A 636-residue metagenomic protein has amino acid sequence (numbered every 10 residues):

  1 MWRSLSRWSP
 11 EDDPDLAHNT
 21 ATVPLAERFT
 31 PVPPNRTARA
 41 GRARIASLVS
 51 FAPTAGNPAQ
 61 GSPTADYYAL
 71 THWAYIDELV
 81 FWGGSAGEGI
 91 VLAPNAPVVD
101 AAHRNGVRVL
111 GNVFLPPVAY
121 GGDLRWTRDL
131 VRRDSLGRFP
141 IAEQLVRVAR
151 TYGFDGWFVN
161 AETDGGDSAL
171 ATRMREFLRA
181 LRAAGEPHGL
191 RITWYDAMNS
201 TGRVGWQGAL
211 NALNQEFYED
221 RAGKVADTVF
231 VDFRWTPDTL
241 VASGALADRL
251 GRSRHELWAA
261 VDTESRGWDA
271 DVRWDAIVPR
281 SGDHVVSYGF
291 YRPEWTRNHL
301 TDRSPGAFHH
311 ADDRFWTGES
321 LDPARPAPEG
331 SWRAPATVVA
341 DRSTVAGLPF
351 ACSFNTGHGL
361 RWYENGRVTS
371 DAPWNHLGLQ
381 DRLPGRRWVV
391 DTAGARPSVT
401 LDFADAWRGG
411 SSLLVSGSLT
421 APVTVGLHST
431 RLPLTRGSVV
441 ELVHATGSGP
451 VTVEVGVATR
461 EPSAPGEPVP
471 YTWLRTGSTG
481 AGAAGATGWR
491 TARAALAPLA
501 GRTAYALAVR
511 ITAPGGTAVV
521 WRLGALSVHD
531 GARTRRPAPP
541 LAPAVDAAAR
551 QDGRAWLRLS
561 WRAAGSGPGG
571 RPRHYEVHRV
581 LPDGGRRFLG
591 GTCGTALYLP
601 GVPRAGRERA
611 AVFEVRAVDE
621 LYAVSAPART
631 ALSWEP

Functional and structural regions predicted by a protein language model:
M1-T22, L257, V261-R396: Substrate-binding cleft of secreted/luminal carbohydrate-active enzymes
A38-A242: Chitinase-like catalytic core of GlcNAc-active glycosidases
A395-T424, S478-A483, D583: Short carbohydrate-recognition loop motifs
L413, G417, V425-V455, A492-A495 (+2 more regions): Extra-cytoplasmic beta-strand recognition segments
P450-T452, A564-R586, R607-E608: Solvent-exposed loop/turn segments flanking beta-strands in beta-repeat/beta-sandwich domains
A464-T503: Extracellular carbohydrate recognition and processing domains and analogous Trp-centered ligand-binding platforms
D552-G570: Conserved aromatic anchor
L597-A631: Beta-strand-rich modules
